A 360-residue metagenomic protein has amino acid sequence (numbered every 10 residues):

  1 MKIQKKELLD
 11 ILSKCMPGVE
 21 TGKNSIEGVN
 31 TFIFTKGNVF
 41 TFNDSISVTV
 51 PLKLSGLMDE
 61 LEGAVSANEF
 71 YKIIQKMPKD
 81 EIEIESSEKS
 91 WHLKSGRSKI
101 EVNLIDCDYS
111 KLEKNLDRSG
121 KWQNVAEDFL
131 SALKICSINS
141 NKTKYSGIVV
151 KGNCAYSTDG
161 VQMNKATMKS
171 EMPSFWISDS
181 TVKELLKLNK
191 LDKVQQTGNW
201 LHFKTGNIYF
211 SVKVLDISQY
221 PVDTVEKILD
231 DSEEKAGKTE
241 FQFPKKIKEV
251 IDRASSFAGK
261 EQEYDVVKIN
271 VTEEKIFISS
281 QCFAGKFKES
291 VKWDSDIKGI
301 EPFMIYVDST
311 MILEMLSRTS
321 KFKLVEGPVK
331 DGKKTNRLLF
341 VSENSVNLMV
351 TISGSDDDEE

Functional and structural regions predicted by a protein language model:
M1-E360: Structural preference for solvent-exposed beta-strand-turn elements and adjacent flexible terminal/loop segments within
